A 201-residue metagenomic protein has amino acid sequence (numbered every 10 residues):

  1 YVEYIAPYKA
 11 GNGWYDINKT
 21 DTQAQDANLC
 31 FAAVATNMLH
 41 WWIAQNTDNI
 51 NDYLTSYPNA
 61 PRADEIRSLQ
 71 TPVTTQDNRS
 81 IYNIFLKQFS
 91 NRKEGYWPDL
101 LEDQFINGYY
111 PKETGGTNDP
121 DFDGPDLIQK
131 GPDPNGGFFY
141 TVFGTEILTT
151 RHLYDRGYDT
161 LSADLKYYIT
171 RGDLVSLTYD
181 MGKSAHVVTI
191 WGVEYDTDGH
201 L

Functional and structural regions predicted by a protein language model:
Y1-K130: Active-site-adjacent structural segments surrounding the nucleophilic cysteine of cysteine proteases and isopeptidases
N12-G13, N78, G136, G144-T145 (+2 more regions): Intrinsic-disorder/low-complexity loop/linker signature
D126-D159: Catalytic cysteine-centered active-site loop
T150-L201: Active-site-adjacent substructure of cysteine-protease-like catalytic cores
